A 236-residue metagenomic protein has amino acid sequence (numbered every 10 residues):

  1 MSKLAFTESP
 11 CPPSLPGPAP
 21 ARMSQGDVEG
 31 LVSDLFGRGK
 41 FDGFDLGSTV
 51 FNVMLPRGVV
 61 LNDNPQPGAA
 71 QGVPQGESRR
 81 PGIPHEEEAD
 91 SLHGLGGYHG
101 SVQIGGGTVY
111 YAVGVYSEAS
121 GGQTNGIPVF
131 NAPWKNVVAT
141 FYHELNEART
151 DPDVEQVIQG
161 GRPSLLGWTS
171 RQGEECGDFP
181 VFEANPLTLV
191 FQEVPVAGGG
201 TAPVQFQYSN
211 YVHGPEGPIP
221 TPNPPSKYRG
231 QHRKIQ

Functional and structural regions predicted by a protein language model:
M1-Q236: N-terminal pro-sequences and low-complexity stem/linker regions of secreted or lumenal proteins
